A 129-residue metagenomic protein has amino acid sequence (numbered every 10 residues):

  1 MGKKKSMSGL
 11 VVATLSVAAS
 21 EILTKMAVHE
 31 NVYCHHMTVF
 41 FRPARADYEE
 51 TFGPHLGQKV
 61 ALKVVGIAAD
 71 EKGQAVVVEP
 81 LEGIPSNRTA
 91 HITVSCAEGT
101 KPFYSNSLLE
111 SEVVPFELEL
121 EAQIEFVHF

Functional and structural regions predicted by a protein language model:
M1-F129: Histidine-dependent nucleotide/RNA phosphoesterase domain, centered on the 2H-phosphoesterase fold with its duplicated
